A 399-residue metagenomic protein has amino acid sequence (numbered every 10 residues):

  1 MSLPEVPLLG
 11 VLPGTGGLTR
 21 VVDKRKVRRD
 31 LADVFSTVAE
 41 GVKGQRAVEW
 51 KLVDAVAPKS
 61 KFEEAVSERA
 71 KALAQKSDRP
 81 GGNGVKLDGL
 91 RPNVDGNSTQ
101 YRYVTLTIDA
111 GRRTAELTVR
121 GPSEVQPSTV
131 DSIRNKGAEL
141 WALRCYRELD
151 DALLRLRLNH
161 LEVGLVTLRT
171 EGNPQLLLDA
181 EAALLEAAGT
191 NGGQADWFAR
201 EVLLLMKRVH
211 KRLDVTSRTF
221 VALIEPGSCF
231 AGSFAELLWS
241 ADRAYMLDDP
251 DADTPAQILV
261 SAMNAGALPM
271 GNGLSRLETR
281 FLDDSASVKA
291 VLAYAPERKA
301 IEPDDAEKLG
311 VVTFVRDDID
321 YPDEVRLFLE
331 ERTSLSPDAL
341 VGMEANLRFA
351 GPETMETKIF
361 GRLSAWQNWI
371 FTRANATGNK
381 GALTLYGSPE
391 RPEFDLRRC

Functional and structural regions predicted by a protein language model:
M1-A32, A231-A293: CoA-thioester-processing core
K26-L52, V56-L237, A244-T254, A286 (+4 more regions): C-terminal alpha-helix plus adjacent terminal tail
V311: Active-site or pore-adjacent capping/gating segments
